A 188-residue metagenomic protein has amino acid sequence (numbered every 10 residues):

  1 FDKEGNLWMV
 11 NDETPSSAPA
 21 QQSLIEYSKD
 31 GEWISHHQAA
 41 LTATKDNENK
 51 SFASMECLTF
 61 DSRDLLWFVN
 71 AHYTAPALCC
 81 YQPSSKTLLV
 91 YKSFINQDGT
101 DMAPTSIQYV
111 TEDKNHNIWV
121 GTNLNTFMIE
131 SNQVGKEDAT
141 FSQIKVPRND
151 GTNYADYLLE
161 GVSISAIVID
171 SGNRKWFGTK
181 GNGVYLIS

Functional and structural regions predicted by a protein language model:
F1-S188: Carboxylate-rich, polar loop motifs that coordinate divalent cations or form catalytic acidic clusters
